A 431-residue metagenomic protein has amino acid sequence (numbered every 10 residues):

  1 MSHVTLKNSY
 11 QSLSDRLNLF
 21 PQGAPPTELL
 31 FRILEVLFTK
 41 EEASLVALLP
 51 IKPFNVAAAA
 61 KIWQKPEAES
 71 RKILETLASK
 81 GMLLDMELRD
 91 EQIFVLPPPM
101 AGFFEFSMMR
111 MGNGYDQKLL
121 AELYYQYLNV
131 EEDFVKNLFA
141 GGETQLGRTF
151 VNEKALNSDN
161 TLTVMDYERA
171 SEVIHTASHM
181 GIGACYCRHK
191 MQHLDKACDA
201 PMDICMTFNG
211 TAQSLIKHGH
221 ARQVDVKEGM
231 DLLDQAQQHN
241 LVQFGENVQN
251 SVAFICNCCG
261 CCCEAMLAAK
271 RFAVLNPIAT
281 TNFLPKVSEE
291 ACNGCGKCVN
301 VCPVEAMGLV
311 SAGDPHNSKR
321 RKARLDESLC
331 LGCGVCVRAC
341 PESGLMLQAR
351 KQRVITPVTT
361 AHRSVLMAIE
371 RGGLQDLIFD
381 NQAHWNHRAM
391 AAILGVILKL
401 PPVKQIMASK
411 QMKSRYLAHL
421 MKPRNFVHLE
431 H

Functional and structural regions predicted by a protein language model:
M1-F31: Long, low-complexity, charged/polar intrinsically disordered regions in eukaryotic proteins
K52-W63: Short acidic, hydrophobic short linear motifs in intrinsically disordered regions
W63-S79: Short amphipathic alpha-helical interaction segments
A78-R89, M307-G308, L345-M346: A short, conserved structural fragment
E91-E131, G373: Short, amphipathic alpha-helical interaction segments positioned at domain boundaries
F94-L96, V242-F254, F272-V301, E305-G332 (+1 more regions): Ferredoxin-like iron-sulfur electron-transfer modules
V130-L284, H316: Catalytic cores of enzyme domains
S318-K322, D326-H431: Flanking helices and flexible, charged tails adjoining ferredoxin-like Fe-S electron-transfer domains in multi-subunit
